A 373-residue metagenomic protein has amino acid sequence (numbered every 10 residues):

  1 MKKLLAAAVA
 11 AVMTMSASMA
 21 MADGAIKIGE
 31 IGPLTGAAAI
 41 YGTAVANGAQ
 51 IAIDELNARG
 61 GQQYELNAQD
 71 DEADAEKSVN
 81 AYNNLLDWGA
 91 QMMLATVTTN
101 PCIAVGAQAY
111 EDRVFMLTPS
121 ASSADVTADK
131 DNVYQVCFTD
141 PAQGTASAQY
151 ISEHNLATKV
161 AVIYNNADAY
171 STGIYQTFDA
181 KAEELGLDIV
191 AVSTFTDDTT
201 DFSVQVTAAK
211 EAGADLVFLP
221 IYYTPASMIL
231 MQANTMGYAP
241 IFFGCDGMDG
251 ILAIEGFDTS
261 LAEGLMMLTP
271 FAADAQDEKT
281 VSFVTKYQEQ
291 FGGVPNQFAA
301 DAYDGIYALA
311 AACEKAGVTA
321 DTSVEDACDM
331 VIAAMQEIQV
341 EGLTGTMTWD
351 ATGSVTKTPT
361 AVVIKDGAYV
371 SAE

Functional and structural regions predicted by a protein language model:
K2-A10, T14: Sec-dependent signal peptide recognition, specifically the positively charged N-region followed immediately by
L4-A7, A22-E373: Extracytosolic ligand-binding ectodomains
